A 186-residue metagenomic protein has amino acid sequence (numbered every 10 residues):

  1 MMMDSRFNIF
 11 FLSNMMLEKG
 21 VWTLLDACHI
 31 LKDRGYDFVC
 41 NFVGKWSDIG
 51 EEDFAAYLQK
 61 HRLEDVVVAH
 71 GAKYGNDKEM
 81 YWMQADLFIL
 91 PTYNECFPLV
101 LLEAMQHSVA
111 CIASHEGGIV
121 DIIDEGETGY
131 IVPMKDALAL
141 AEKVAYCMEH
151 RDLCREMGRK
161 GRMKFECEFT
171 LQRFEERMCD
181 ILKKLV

Functional and structural regions predicted by a protein language model:
F7, M16-I30, E52, L138: A conserved mid-protein helix/loop that constitutes part of the nucleotide-sugar donor-binding site
L12, D37-D53, G71-A72: Glycosyltransferase donor-sugar binding loop
E52-K73: Nucleotide-activated donor-binding/catalytic signature segment of Leloir-type glycosyltransferases, i.e., the conserved
A72-K73, M80-A85: Short alpha-helical donor nucleotide-sugar binding micro-motif in glycosyltransferases
Y93: Aromatic "clamp/platform" in nucleotide-sugar-dependent glycosyltransferases that forms part of the donor/acceptor
A110-A113: Short hydrophobic beta-strand element within catalytic cores of glycosyltransferases and related nucleotide-activated
E125-G126, Y130-A137, Y146-R151: Conserved acidic donor-binding segment of nucleotide-sugar-dependent glycosyltransferases
A139, Y146, L153-C167, F174-R177: A short, well-ordered alpha-helix in the C-terminal region of glycosyltransferases
